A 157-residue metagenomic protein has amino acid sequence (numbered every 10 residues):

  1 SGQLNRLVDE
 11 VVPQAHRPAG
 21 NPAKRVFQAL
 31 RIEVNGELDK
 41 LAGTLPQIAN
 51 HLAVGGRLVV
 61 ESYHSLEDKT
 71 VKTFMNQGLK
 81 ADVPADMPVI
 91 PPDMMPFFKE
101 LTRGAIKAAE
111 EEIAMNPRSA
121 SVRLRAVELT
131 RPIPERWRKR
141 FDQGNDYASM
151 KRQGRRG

Functional and structural regions predicted by a protein language model:
S1-G157: S-adenosyl-L-methionine-dependent methyltransferase catalytic core, i.e., the SAM/SAH-binding region
